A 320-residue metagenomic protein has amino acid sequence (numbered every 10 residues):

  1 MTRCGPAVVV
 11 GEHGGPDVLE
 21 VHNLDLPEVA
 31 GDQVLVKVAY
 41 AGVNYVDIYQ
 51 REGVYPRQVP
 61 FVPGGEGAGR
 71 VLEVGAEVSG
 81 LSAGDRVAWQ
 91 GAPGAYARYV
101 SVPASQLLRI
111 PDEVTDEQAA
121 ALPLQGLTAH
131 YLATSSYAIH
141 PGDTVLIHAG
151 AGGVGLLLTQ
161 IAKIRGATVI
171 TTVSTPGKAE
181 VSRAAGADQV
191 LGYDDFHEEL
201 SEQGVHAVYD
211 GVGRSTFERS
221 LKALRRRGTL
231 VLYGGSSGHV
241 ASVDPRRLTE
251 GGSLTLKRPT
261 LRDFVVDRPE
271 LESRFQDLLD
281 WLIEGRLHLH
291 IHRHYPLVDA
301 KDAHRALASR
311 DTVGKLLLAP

Functional and structural regions predicted by a protein language model:
M1-R3, P269-P320: C-terminal hydrophobic helical "lid"/dimerization subdomain of Rossmann-like NAD(P)H-dependent oxidoreductases
D25-G42, E52-G94: Glycine-rich beta-strand-centered segment in the early N-terminal region that forms part of a ligand/cofactor-binding
Y49, A88-A151: NAD(P)H dinucleotide-binding glycine-rich loop of Rossmann-like/cofactor-binding domains, especially the beta1-alpha1
R86, T144, T168, G228-L230 (+1 more regions): Short glycine-centered segments of the SAM/dcSAM-binding site in methyltransferase folds
I147, K163-R219, D267-L271: Adenosine-nucleotide cofactor-binding segment
V154: Hydrophobic/small residue at the entry helix of a nucleotide-binding pocket
V173, S215-R286, P320: Glycine-rich phosphate-binding loop and adjacent beta-alpha segment of Rossmann(oid) nucleotide-cofactor-binding
